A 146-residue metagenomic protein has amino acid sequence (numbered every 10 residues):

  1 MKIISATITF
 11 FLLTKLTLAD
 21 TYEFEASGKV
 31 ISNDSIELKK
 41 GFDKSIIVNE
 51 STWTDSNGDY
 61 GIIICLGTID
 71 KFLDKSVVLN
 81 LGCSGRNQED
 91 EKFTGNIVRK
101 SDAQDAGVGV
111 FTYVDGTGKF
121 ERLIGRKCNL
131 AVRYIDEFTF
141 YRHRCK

Functional and structural regions predicted by a protein language model:
M1-T9: Sec-dependent signal peptide recognition, specifically the positively charged N-region followed immediately by
T14-L16: N-terminal signal peptide c-region/cleavage motif recognized by signal peptidases
A19-K146: Beta-strand-enriched cores of mature, soluble protein domains
